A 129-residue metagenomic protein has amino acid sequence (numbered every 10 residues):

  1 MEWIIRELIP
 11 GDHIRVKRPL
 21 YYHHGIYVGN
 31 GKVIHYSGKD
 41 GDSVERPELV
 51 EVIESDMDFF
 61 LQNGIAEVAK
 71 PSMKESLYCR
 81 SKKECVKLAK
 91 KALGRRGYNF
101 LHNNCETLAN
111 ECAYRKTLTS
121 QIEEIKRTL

Functional and structural regions predicted by a protein language model:
M1-W3: Short alpha-helix capping/helix-loop boundary micro-motifs
I5-M73: Glycine-rich catalytic cores of cysteine/serine-nucleophile enzymes that process amide/ester linkages in cell-envelope
F60, S72-R80, C85-K87: A eukaryotic "domain-to-IDR transition" signal
A69-E75, K91-R96: Short interface patches used for recognition in eukaryotic signaling and trafficking proteins
R80-L129: Activation targets extended, charge/polar-rich intrinsically disordered C-terminal tails
